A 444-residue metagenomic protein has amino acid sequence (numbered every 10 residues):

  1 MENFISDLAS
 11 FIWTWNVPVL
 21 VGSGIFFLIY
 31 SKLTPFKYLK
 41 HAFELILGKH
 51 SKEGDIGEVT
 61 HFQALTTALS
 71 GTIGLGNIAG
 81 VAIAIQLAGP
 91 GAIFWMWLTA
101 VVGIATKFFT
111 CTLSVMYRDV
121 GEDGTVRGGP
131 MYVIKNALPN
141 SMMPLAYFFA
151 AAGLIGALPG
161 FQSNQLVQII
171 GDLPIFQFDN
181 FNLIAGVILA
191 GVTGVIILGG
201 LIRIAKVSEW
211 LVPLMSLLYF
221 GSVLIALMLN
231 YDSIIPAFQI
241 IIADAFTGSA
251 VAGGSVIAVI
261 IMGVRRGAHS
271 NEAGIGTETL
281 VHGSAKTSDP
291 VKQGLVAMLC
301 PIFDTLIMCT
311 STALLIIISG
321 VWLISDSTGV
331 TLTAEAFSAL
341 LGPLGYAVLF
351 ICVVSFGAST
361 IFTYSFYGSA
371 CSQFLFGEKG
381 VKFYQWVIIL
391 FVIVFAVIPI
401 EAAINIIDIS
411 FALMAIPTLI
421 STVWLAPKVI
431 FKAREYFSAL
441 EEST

Functional and structural regions predicted by a protein language model:
M1-L75, Q86-A92, G103, I393 (+1 more regions): N-terminal alpha-helical transmembrane segments of multi-pass membrane transport and channel/translocase proteins
N16, Y30-P35, G76-V81, A157-I169 (+5 more regions): Transmembrane helix-loop junctions in multi-pass membrane proteins
V17-G22, W97, A146-A151, P174-L201 (+3 more regions): Transmembrane alpha-helical segments of multi-pass small-molecule transport proteins
V19-S23, F27-F43, V167-I170, F181-L229 (+4 more regions): Membrane-interface loop-to-helix entry segments
E53-L87, L113-M131, K135-A137, F148-A151 (+1 more regions): Alpha-helical membrane segments and immediately flanking helix-loop junctions that form or couple to the substrate/ion
L87, M96-A100, I104-D119, G124-F176 (+4 more regions): Hydrophobic transmembrane alpha-helices that form the core helical bundles of multi-pass secondary transporters
V102-T110, V187-L201, V212-D232, R265-R266 (+2 more regions): Selective recognition of specific alpha-helical transmembrane segments in multi-pass small-molecule
T110-R118, E122, V223-I240, G254 (+2 more regions): Extracellular/periplasmic helix-exit of transmembrane alpha-helices
